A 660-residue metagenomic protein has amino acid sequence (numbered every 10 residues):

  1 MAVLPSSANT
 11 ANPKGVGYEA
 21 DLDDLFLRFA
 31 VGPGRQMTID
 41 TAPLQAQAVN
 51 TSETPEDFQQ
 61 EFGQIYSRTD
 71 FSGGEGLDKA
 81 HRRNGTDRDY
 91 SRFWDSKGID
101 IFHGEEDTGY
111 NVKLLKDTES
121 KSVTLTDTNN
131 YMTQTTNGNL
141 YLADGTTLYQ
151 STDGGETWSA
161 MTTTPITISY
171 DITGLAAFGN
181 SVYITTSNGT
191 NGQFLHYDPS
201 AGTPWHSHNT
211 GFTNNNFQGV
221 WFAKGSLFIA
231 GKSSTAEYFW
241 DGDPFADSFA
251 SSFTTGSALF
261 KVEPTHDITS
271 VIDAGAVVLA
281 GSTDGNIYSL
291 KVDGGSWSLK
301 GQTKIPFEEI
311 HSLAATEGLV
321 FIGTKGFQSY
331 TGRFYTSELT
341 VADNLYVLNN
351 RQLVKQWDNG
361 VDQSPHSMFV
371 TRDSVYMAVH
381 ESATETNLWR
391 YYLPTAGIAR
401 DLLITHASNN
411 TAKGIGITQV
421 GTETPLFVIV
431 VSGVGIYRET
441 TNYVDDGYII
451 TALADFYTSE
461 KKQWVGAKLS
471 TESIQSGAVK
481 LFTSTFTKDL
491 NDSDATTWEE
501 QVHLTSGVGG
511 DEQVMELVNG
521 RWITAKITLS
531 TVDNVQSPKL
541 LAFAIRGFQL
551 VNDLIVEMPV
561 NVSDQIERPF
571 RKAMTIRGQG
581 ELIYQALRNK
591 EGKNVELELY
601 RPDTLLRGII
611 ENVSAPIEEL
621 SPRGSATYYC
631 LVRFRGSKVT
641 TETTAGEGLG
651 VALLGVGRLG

Functional and structural regions predicted by a protein language model:
A2-T163, S181-T203, G219-K261, D267-V277 (+6 more regions): N-terminal beta-propeller domains
L4, T10, R82, S493-H503 (+5 more regions): Leucine-centric amphipathic alpha-helical interface motifs
S6, T10-D23, L27-S52, Q60 (+12 more regions): Non-cytosolic beta-sandwich-type ligand-binding/adhesion modules
T124-T135, T167-G179, T210-G225, L259-A274 (+3 more regions): Repeated scaffold domains used in trafficking and secretory/extracellular systems, primarily beta-propellers
S159-T164, W205-G211, F249-L259, S298-K304 (+4 more regions): Beta-propeller fold detector
T411-L453: Blade-level signature of beta-propeller repeat domains, shared across WD40, Kelch, NHL, RCC1 and BNR/Asp-box propellers
D553-G580: Compositionally biased low-complexity segments at domain edges in trafficked proteins and select soluble regulators
L599-R635: Short beta-strand and beta-hairpin "edge-sheet" elements
